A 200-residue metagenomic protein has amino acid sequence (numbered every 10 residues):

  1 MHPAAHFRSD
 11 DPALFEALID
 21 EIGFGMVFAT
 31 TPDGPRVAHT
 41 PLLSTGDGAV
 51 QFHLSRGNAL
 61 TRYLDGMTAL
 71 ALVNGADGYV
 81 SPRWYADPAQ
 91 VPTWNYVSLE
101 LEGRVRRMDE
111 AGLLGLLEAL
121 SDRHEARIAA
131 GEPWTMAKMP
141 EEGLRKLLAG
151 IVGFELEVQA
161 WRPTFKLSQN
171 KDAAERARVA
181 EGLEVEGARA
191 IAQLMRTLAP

Functional and structural regions predicted by a protein language model:
H2-M26: Short, basic/aromatic recognition patches
E16, Q90, G143-K146: A generic local secondary-structure boundary/capping motif
E21-I22, M67, G150, E186: Structured helix-beta-strand junction loops
I22-R56: Short beta-strand segments
D47, G66, S98, A149-I151: A general secondary-structure signal for short beta-strands and their flanking turns/coil in non-transmembrane regions
Q51, L70, E102, G153-E157: Beta-strand secondary-structure signal
R56-A119: Short, structured beta-strand-loop surface elements
R106-P200: C-terminal edge-of-domain segments
